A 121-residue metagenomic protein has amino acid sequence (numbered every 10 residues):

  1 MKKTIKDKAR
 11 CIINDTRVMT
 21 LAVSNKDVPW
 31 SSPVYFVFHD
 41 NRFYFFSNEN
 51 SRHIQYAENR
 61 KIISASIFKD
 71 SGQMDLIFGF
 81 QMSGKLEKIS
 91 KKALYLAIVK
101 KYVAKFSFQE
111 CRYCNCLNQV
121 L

Functional and structural regions predicted by a protein language model:
M1-V18: Extreme N-terminal tail/first-helix region
I13, Y56-A57, Y102: A generic structural signal for nonpolar/aromatic side chains embedded in well-ordered alpha-helices
T16-N50, S64-K69, F78: Short beta-strand segments
S24-N25, I67-D70, F108-C116: A short, aromatic/hydrophobic, helix- or strand-capping loop or linear motif that either lines the entrance/gate
E49-R52, Y102: Short, solvent-exposed aromatic-acidic interface loops
H53-I89: Helix-adjacent hinge/juxtasegments
F78-L121: Charged, gly/pro-rich active-site loop segments
